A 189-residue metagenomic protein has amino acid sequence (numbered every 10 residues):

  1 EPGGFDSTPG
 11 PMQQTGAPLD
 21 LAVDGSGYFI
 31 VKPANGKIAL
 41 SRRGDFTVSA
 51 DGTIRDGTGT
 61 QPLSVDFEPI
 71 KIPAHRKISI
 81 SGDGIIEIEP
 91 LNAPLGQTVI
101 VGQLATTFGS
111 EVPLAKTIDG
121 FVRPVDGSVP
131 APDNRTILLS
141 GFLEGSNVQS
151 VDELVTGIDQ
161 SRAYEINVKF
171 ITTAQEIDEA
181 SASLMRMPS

Functional and structural regions predicted by a protein language model:
E1-S189: Amphipathic alpha-helical polymerization modules
